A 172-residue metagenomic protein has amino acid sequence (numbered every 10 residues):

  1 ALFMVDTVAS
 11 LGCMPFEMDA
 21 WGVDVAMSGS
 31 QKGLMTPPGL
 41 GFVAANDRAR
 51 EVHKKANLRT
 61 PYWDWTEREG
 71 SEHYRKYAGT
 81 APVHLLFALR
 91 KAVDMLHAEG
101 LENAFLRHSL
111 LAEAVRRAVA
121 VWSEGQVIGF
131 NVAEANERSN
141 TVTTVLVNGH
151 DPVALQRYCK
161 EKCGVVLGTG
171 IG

Functional and structural regions predicted by a protein language model:
A1-M18: Catalytic PLP-binding core of fold-type I/II PLP enzymes
L2-F3, D24-V25, G41-F42, R116 (+2 more regions): Structural motif
F3-T7, A26-G29, T36, L167-T169: General beta-strand structural signal in soluble alpha/beta enzymes
D19-Q31: Conserved active-site segment immediately N-terminal to the catalytic lysine that forms the internal aldimine
M27-S30, E72-K76, Q126-N131: Glycine-rich, charged/polar anion/phosphate-binding loops that engage phosphate groups from diverse ligands
Q31-A118: Active-site C-terminal subdomain of aminotransferase-like
A98-V145: A beta-strand-loop signature enriched in Asp, Gly, Thr, and Trp that corresponds to the sialidase/neuraminidase Asp-box
G125-G172: Conserved C-terminal alpha-helix-loop-beta "cap" of PLP-dependent enzymes that closes/shapes the active-site mouth
